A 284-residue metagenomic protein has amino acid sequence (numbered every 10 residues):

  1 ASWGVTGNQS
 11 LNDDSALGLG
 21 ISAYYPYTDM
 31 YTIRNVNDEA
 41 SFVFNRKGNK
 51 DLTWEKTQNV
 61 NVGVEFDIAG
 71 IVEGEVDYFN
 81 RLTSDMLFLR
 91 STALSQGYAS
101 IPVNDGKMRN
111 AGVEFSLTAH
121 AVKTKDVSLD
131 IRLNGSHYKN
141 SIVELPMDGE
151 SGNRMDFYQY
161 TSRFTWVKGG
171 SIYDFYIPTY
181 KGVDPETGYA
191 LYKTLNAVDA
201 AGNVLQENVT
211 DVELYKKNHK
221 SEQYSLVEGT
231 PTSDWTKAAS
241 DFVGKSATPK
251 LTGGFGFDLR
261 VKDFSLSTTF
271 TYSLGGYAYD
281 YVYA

Functional and structural regions predicted by a protein language model:
A1-V167: Extracellular/periplasmic, surface-exposed regions of secreted and cell-surface proteins
D13-A16, G20, V103, V122-K245: Conserved small-residue
F44-N45, A238, P249-K250: Flexible glycine/proline-enriched surface loops and loop-helix/loop-strand junctions
K50, S84-M86, V103, K181 (+3 more regions): Flexible, active-site-adjacent loop/turn segments at secondary-structure boundaries
G63, Y180, G256: Short, surface-exposed charged micro-motifs
S128-D130, S246-L274: Conserved C-terminal beta-signal and adjacent last beta-strands/turns of outer-membrane beta-barrel proteins
S273-A284: Extracytoplasmic gating/loop element in the C-terminal half of outer-membrane beta-barrel translocons and assembly
